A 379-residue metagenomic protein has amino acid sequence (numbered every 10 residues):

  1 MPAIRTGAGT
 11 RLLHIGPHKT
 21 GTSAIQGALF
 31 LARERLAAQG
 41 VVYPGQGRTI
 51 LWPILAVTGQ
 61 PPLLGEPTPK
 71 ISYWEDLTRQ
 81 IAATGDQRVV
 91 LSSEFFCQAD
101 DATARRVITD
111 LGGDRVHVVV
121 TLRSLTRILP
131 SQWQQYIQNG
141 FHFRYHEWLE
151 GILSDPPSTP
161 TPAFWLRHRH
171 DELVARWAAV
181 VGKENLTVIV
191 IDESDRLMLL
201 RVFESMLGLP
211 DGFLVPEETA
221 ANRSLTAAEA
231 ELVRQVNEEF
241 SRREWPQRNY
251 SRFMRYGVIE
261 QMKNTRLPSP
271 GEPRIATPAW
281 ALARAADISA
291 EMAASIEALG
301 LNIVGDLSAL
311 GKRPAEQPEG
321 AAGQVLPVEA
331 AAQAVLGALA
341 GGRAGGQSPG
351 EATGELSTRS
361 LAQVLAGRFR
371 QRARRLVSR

Functional and structural regions predicted by a protein language model:
P2-R379: Anion-recognition interface
